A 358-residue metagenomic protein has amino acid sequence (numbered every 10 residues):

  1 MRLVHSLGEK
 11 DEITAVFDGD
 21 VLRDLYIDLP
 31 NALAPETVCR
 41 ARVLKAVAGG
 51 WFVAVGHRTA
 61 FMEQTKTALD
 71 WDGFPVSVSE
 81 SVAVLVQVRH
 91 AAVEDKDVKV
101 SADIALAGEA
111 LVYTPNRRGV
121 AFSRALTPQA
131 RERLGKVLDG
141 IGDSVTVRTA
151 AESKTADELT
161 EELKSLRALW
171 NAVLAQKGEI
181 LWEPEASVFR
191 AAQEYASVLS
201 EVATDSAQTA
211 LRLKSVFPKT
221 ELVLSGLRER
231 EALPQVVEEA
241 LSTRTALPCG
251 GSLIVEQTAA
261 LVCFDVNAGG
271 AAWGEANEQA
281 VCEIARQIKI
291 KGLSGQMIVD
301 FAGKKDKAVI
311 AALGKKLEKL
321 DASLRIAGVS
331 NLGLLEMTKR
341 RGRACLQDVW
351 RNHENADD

Functional and structural regions predicted by a protein language model:
M1-D358: DE-rich acidic low-complexity regions and acidic surface loops
